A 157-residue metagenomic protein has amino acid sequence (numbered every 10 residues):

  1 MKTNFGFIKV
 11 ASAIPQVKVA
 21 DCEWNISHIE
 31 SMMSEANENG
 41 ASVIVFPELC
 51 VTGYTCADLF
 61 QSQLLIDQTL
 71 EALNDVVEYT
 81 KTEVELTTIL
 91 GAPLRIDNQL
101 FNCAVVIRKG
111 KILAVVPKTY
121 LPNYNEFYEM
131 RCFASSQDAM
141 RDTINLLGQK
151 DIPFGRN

Functional and structural regions predicted by a protein language model:
M1-N157: Enzyme catalytic cores with a strong preference for nitrogen-chemistry domains
